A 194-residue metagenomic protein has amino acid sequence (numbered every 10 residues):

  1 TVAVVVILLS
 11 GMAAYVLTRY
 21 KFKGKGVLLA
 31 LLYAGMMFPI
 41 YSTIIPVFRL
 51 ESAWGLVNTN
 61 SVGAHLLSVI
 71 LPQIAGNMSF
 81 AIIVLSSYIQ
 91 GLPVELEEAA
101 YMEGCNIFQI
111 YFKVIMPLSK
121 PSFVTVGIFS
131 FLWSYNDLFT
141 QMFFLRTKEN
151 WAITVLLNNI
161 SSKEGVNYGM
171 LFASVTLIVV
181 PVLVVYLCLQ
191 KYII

Functional and structural regions predicted by a protein language model:
T1-I194: A hydrophobic, multi-pass inner-membrane permease signature
